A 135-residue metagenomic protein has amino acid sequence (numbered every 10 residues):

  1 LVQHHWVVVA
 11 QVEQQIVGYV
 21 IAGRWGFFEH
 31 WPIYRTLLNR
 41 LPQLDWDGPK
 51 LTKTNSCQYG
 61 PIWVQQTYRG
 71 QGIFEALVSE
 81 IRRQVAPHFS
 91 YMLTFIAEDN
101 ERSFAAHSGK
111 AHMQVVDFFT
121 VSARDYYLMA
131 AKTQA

Functional and structural regions predicted by a protein language model:
H5-V20, R35-N39: Conserved beta-hairpin
H5-V9, Y19, S56, P61 (+1 more regions): Short hydrophobic/aromatic beta-strand element in the GNAT-like acyltransferase core that lines or flanks the acyl-donor
I21-P61: Conserved acyl-donor/pantetheine-binding loop and adjacent beta-alpha core of acyl/acetyltransferases and related
N55-C57, V85-A97: Conserved GNAT acetyl-CoA-binding A-motif
P61-V64, G70-R83, G109: Conserved acetyl-CoA-binding loop-helix of GNAT-fold acetyltransferases
I62-R69, T94-F104: Conserved beta-strand-loop-alpha-helix junction that forms the acyl-donor binding cleft
E75, Q84, E98-D117: Conserved active-site alpha-helix within GNAT-family acetyltransferase domains
F95, A111-L128: Conserved catalytic-core motifs of GNAT/GCN5-like acyltransferases
